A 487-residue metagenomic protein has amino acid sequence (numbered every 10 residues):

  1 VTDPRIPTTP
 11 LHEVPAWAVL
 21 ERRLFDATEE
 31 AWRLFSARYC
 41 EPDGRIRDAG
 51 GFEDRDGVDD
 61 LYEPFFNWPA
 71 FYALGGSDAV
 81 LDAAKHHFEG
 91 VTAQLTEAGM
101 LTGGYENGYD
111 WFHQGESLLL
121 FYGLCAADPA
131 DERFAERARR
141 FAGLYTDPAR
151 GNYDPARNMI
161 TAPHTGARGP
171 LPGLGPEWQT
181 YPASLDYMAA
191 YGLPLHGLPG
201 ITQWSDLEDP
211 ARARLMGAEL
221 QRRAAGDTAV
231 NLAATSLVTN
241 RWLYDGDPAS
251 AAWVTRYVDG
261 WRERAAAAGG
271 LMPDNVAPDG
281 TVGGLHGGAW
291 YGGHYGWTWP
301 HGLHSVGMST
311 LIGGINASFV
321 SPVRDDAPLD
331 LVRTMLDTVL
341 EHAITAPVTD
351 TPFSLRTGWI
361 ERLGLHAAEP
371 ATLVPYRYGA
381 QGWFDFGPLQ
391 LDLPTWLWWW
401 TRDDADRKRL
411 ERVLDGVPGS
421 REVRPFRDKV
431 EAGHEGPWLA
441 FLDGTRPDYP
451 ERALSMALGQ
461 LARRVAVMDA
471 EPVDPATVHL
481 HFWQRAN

Functional and structural regions predicted by a protein language model:
T2-N487: Glycan-recognition and catalytic cores of secretory/periplasmic carbohydrate-active enzymes
